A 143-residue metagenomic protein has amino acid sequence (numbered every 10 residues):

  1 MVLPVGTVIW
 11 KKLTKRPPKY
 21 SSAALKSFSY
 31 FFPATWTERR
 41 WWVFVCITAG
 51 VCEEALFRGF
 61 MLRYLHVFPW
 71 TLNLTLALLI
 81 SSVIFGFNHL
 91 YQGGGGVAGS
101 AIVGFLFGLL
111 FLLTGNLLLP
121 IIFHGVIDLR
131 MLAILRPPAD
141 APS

Functional and structural regions predicted by a protein language model:
V5-S22: Membrane-water interface of transmembrane alpha-helices
F28-S143: Transmembrane helix-loop-helix hairpins at the membrane interface of multi-pass integral membrane proteins
